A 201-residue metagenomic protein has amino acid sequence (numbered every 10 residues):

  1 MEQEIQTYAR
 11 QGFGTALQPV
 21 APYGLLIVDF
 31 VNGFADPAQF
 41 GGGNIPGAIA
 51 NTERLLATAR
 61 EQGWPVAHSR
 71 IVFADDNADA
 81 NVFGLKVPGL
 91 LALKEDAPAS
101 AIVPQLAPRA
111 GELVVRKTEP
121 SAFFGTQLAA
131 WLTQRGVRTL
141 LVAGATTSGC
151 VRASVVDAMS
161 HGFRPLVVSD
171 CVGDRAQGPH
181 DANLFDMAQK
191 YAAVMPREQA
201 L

Functional and structural regions predicted by a protein language model:
M1-R109, L113: Active-site acidic carboxylates
E61-W64, G136, G162: Glycine-centered short loops/turns at secondary-structure junctions
D96-G144: Internal catalytic-core helix/loop-beta-alpha segment that presents or stabilizes conserved functional determinants
L141-G144, G162-Q177: A short glycine-rich beta-strand->turn/loop micro-motif centered on a GG-aromatic cluster
T147-S154: Short glycine/serine/threonine-rich phosphate/pyrophosphate-binding segments that cradle anionic phosphate groups
R175-A188: Active-site-proximal loop->helix
Y191-L201: A charged, well-structured terminal subsegment
